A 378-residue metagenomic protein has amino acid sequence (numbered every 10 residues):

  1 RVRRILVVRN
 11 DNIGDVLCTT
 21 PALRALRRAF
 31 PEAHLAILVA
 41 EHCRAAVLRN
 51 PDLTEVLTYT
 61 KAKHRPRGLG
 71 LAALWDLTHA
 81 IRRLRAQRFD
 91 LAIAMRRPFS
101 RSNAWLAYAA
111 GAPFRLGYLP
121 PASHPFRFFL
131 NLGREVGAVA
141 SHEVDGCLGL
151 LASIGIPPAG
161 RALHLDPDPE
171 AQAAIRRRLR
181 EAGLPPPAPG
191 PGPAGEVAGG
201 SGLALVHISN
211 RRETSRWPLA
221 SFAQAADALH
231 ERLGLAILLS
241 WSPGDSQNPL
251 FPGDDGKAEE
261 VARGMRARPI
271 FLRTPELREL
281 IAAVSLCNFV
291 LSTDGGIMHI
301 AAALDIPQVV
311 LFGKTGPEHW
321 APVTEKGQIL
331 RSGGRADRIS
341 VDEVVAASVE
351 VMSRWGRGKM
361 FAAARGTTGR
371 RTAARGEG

Functional and structural regions predicted by a protein language model:
R1-G378: Catalytic machinery of carbohydrate-active enzymes, primarily nucleotide-sugar-dependent glycosyltransferases
